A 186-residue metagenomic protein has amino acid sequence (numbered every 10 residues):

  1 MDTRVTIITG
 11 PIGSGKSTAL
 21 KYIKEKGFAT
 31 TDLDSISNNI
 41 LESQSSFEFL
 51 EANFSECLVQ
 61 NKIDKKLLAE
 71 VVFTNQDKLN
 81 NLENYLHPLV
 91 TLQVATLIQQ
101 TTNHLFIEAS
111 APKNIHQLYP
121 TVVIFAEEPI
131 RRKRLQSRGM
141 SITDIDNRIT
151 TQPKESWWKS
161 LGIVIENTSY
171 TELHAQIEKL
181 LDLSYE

Functional and structural regions predicted by a protein language model:
I8: Hydrophobic anchor at the beta1->P-loop junction of P-loop NTPases
P11, I23: P-loop (Walker A) phosphate-binding loop of NTP-binding proteins
S14: ATP-binding Walker
S17: Walker A/P-loop
S35-T102: ATP-dependent small-molecule kinase phosphotransfer cores that center on conserved nucleotide phosphate-binding segments
Q93-Q99, H104-R138: ATP-dependent NMP and nucleoside kinases share a basic, alpha-helical "lid"
V94, S137-E186: Small-molecule kinase domains that catalyze NTP-dependent phosphoryl transfer to phosphate-bearing small molecules
